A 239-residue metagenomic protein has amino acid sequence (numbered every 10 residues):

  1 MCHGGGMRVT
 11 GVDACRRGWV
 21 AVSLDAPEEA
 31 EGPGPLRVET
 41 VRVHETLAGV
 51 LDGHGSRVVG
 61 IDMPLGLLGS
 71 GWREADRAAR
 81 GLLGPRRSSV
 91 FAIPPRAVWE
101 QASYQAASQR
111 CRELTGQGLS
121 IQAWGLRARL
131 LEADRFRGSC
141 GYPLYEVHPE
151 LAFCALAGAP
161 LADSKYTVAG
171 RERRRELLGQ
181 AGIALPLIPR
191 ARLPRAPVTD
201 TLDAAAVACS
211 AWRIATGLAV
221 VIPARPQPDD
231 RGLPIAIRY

Functional and structural regions predicted by a protein language model:
G6-V9, A14-Y239: RNase H-like (RuvC/DEDD) metal-dependent nuclease/polynucleotide-processing core
